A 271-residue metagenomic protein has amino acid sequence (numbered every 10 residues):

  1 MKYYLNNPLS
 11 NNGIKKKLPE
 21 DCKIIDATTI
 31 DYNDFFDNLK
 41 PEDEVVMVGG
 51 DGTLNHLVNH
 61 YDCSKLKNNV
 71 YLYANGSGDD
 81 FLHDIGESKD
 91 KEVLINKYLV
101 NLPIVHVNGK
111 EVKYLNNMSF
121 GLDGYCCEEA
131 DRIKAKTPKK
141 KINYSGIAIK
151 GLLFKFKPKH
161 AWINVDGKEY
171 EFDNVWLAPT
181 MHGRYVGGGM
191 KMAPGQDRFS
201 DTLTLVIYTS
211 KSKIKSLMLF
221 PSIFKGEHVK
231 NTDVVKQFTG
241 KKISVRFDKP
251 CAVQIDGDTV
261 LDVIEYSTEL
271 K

Functional and structural regions predicted by a protein language model:
M1-V48, G52-K67, E87: ATP/NTP phosphate-donor binding region
Y3-L5, L9-N11, C63-W176: Catalytic core of DAGKc-family lipid kinases
I14-K15, H56-N59, F81-D84, Y125 (+2 more regions): Short glycine-/acidic-enriched loop or helix-start segments at secondary-structure transitions that form or flank
D37-D43, K65-L66, Y170-D173, Q237-T239 (+1 more regions): Flexible, charged surface loops at secondary-structure boundaries
M118-L122, M181-R184, T209-S210: Glycine-rich beta-alpha junction loops
A135-Y144, G188, P194-I214: Gly/Ser/Thr-rich active-site loops/lids in small-molecule metabolic enzymes that frequently grip phosphoryl groups
G167, D197-S200, I207-K271: ATP/nucleoside-binding phosphotransfer catalytic cores, i.e., glycine-rich phosphate-binding loops
L177-M192: Glycine-rich phosphate/pyrophosphate-binding beta-alpha loops
